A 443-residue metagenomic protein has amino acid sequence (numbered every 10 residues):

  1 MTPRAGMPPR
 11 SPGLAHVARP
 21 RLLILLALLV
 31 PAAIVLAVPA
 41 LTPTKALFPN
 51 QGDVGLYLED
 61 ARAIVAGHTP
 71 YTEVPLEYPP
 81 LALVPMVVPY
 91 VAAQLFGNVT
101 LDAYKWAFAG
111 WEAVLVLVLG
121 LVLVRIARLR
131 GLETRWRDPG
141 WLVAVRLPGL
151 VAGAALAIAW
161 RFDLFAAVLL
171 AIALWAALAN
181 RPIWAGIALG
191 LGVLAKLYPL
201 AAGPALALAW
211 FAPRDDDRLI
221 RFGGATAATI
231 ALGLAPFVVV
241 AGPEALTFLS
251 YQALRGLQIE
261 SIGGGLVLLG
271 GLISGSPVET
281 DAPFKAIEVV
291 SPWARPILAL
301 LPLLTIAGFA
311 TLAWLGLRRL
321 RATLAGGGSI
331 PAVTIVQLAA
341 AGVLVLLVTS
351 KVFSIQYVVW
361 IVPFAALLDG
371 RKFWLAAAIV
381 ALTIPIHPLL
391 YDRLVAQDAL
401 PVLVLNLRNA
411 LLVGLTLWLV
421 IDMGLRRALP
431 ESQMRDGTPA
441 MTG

Functional and structural regions predicted by a protein language model:
T2-S250, A294-G443: Multi-pass membrane glycosyltransferase architecture that uses lipid-linked
F48-R62, V239-G270, S274-V289: Extracytoplasmic catalytic-loop and juxtamembrane helix elements of membrane-embedded, polyprenol/dolichol-linked
